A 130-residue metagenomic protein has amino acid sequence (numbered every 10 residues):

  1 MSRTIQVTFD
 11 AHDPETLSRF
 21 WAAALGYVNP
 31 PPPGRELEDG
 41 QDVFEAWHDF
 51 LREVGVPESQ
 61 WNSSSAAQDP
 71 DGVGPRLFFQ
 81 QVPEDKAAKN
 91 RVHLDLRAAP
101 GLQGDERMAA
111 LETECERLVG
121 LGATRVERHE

Functional and structural regions predicted by a protein language model:
M1-R125: Glyoxalase I/VOC metalloenzyme domain signal
V126-E130: Intrinsically disordered, low-complexity terminal/linker regions enriched in Pro/Ser/Gly and acidic residues
